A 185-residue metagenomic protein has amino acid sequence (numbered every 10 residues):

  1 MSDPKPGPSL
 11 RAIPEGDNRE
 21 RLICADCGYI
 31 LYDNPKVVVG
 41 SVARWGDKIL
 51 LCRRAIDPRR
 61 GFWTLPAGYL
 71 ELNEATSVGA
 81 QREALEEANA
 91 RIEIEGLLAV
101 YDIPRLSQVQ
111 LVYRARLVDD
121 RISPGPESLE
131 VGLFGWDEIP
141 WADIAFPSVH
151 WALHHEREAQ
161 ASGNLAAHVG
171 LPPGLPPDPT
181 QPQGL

Functional and structural regions predicted by a protein language model:
M1-R59, Y69-R121, S162-L185: N-terminal leader/linker segments that precede catalytic domains of diphosphate-processing enzymes
S2, P126-L185: Nudix hydrolase/Nudix homology domain
T64: Glycine-rich active-site/cofactor-binding loop and its immediate structural neighborhood
A67, A80, S107-Y113, S128-G132 (+2 more regions): Hydrophobic alpha-helical segments
